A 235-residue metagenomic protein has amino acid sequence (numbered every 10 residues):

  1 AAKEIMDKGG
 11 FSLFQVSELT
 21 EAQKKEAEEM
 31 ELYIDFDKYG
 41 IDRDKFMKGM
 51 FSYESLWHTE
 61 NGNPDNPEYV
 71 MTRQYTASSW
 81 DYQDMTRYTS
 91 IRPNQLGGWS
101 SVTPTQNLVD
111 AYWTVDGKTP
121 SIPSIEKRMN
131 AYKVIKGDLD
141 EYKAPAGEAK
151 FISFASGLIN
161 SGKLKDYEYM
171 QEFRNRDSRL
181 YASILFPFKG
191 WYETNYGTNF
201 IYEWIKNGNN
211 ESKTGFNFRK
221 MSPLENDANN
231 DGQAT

Functional and structural regions predicted by a protein language model:
A1-I205: An aromatic- and glycine-enriched ligand-binding surface/loop that stacks and positions planar moieties
Y169, F186-G190, F216-T235: Conserved, well-structured interaction surfaces
T194, N199, E203-A228: Surface-exposed loop/interface segments of Gram-negative outer-membrane beta-barrel transport/assembly proteins
